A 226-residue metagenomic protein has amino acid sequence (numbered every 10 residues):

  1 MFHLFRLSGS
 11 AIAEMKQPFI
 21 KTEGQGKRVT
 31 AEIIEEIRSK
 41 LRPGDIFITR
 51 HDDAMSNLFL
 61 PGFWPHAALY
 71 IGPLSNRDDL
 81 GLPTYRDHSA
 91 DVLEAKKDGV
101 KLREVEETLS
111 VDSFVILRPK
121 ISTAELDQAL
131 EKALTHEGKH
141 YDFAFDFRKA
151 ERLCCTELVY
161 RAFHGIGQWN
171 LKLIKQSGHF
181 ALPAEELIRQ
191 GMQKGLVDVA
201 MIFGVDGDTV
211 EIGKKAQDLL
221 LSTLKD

Functional and structural regions predicted by a protein language model:
M1-D226: Cysteine-nucleophile amide-bond enzymes
